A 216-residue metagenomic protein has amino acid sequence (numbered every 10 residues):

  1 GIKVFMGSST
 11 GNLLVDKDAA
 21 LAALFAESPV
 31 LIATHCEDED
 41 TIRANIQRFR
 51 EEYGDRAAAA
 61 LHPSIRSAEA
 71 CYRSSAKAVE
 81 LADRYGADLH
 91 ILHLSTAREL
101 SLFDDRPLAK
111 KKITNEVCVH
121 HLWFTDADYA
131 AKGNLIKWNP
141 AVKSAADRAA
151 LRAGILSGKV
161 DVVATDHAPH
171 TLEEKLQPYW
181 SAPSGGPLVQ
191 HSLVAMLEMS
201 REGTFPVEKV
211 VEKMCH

Functional and structural regions predicted by a protein language model:
G1, G11, G185-L188: Glycine-centered flexibility motif
K3-V4, T10-V163: Histidine/acidic residue-rich metal-binding segments in metalloenzymes
R56-G86, L135, L156, V162 (+1 more regions): His/Asp/Glu-enriched, well-ordered alpha-helical/loop segment that forms or immediately abuts the divalent-metal
